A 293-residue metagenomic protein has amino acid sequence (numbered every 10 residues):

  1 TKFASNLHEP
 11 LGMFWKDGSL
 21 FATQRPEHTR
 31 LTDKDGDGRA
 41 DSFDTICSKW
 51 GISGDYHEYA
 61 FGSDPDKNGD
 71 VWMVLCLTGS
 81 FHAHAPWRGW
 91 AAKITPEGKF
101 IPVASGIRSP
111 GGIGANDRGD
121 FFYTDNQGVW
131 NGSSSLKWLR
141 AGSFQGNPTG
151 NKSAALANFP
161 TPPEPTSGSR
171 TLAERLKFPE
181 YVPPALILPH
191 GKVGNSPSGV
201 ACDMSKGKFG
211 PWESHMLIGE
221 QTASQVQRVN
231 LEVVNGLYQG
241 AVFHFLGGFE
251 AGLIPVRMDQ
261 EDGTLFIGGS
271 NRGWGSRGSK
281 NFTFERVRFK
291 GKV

Functional and structural regions predicted by a protein language model:
T1-V293: Beta-propeller domains with acidic blade repeats across secreted/periplasmic ectodomains and cytosolic WD/CNH propellers
